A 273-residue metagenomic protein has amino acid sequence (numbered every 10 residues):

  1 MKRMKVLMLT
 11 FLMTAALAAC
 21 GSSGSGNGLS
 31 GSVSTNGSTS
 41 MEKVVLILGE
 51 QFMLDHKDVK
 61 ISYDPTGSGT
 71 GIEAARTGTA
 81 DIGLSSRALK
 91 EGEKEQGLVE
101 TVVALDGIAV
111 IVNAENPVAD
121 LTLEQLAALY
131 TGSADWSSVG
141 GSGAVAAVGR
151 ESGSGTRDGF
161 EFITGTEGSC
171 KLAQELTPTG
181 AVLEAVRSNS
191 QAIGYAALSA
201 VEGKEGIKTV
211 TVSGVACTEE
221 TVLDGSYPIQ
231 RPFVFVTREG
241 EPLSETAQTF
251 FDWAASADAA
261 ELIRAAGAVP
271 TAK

Functional and structural regions predicted by a protein language model:
M1-R3, H56: Low-complexity, intrinsically disordered short peptide segments enriched in small/polar/basic residues
R3-S23: Sec-dependent N-terminal signal peptides of Gram-positive bacterial secreted proteins and lipoproteins
C20-G69, E73-K273: Exported/periplasmic ABC-transporter solute-binding proteins
